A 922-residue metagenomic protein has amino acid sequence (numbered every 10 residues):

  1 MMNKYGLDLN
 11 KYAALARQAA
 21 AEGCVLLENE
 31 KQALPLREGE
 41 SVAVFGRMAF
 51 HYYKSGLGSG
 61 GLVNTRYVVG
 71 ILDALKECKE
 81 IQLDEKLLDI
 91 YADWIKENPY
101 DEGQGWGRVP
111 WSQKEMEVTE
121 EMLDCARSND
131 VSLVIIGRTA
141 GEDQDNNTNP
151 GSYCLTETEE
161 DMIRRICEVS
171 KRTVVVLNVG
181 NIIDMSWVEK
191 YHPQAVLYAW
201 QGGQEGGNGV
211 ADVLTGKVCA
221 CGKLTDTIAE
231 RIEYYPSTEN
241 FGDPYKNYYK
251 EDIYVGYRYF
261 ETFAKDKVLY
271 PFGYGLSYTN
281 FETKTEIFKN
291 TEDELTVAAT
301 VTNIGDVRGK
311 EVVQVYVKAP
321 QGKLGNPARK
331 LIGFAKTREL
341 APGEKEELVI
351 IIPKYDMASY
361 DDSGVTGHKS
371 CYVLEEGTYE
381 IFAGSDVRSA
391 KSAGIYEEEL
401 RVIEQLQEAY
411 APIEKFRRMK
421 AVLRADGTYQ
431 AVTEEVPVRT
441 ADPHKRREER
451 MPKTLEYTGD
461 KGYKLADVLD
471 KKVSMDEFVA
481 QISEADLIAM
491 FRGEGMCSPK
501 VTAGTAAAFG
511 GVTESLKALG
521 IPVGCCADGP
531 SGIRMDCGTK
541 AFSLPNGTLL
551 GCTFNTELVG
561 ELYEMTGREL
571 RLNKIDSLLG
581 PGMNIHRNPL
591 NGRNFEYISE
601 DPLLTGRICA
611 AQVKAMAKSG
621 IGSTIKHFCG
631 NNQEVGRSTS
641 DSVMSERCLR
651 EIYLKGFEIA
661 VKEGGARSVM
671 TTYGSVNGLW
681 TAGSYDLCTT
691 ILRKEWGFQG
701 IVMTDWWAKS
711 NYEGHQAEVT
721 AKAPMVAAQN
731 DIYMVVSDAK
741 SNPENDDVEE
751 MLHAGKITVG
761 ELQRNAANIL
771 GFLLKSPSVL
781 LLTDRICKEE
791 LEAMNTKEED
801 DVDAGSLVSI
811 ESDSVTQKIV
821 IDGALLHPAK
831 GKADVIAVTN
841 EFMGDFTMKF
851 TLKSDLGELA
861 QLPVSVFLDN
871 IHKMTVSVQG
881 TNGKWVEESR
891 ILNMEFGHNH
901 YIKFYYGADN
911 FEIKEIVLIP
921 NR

Functional and structural regions predicted by a protein language model:
M1-S389, E404-T851, P863-N910, E915-R922: Glycoside hydrolase catalytic-domain context in secreted enzymes
L400-R401: Residues forming the flavin
L856: His-enriched metal-coordination microenvironments in redox/metal-binding proteins
